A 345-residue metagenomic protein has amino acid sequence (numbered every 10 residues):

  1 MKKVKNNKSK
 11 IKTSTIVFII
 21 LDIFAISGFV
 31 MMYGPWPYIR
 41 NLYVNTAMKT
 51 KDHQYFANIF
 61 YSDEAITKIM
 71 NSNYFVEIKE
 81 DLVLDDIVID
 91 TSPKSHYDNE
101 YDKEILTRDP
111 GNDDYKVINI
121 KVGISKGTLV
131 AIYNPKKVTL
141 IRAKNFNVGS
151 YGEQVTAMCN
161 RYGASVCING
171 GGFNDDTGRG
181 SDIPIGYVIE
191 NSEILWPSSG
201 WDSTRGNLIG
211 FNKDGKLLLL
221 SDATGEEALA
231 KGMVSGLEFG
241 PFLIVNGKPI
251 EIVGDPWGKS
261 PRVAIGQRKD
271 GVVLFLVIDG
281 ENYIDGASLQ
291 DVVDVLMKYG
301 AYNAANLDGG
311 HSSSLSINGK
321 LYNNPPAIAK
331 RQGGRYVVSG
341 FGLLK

Functional and structural regions predicted by a protein language model:
K2-G200: Zymogen propeptides
S125-G127, R161-G163, T204-G206, E238 (+2 more regions): Extracytoplasmic
G127-A131, L208, F242, A264 (+1 more regions): Conserved hydrophobic/aromatic beta-strand scaffold that supports enzyme active sites
K136, G215-L217, G271, H311: Structural signal for glycine-centered tight turns and loop->strand junctions in beta-sheet-rich domains
K144-G149, T224-A228, I278-N282: Short, solvent-exposed aromatic-acidic interface loops
S165-N169, I209-G210, L218-L219, G266 (+2 more regions): Structural recognition of the beta-strand scaffold that forms the well-ordered cores of secreted hydrolase catalytic
F173-D255: Active-site-adjacent helix-turn-beta-strand microarchitecture at beta-sheet edges that either contains or buttresses
G180-S199, I250-N303, L307, S312-K345: Conserved, well-ordered active-site substructure
